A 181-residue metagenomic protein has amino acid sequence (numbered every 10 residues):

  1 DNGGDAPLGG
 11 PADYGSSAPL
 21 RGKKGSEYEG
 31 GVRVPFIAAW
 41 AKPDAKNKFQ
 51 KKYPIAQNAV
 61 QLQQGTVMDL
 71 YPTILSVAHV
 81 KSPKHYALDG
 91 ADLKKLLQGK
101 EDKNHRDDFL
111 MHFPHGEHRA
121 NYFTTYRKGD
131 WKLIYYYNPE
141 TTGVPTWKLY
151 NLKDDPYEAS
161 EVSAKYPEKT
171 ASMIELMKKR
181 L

Functional and structural regions predicted by a protein language model:
N2-G3: Active-site metal-binding loops of divalent metal-dependent hydrolases
A6-E29, K46-K48, Y53-A59, Q63 (+1 more regions): C-terminal cap/loop subdomain of S1 sulfatases and analogous C-terminal strand-loop tails that border
F36-A38: Short glycine- and hydrophobic/aromatic-rich loop-to-beta-strand nucleating segment in the catalytic cores
D155: Intrinsically disordered, low-complexity polar regions and short flexible loop motifs
S160-E168: Active-site-proximal N-terminal segment of extracellular/periplasmic enzymes that hydrolyze or transfer
A171-L181: Short, intrinsically disordered, charge-balanced linker/junction segments flanking boundaries in proteins
